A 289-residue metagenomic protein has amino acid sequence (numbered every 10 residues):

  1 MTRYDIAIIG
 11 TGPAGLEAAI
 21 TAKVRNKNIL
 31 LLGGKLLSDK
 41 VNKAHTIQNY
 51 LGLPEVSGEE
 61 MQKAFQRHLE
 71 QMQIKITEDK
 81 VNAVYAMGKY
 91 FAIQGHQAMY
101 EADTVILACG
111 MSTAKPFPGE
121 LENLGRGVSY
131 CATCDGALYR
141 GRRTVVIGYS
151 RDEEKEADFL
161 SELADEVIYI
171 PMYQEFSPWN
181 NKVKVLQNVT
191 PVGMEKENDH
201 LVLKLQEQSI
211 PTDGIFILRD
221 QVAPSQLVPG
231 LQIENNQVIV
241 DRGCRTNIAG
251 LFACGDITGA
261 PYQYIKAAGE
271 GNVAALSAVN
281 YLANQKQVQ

Functional and structural regions predicted by a protein language model:
R3-D5, E78-D79, R140-R142, I248: Phosphate-coordination loops involved in phosphoryl transfer and adenosine-cofactor binding
Y4-E60, A64, H68, R142-E175: Beta1-alpha1 glycine-rich phosphate/pyrophosphate-binding loop at the start of Rossmann-like nucleotide-binding domains
A7-I9, M99-S112, P211-D220: Short hydrophobic core segments
A18, V41, A86, P116-P118 (+4 more regions): Short glycine-/acidic-enriched loop or helix-start segments at secondary-structure transitions that form or flank
A22, K43, F117-L121, A137-Y139 (+2 more regions): Short loop/helix-cap segments at secondary-structure boundaries that form the rim of catalytic
K63, L69-G88, A92-Q94, Y100 (+2 more regions): A Rossmann-like FAD-binding core segment of flavoenzymes
I76-R140: Glycine/small-residue-rich loop that forms an oxyanion/phosphate-binding "nest" at active or ligand-binding sites
P116, E122-L138, L218-Q263, E270-L276 (+1 more regions): FAD-site-proximal beta/loop scaffold in flavoenzymes
